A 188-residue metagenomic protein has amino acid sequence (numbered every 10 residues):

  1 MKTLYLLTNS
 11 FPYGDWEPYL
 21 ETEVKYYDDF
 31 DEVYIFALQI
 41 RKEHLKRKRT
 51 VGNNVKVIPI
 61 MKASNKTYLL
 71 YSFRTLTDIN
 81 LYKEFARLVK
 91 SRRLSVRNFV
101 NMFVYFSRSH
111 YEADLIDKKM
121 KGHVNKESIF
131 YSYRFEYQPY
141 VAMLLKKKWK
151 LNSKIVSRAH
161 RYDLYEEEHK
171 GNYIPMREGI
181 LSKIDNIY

Functional and structural regions predicted by a protein language model:
M1-K66, S182: N-terminal subdomain of nucleotide-sugar transferases
T3, S128-I129, K154: Structural motif
S10-G14, E136-P139, K148, S153-G171: A short, histidine- and acid-enriched strand-loop-helix "catalytic/donor-clamping" loop that lines the nucleotide-sugar
E21-Y26, N125, H169-N186: Membrane-proximal helix-turn-helix segments that form the acceptor-binding/catalytic region of lipid-linked
Y34-I35, Y131, K183-Y188: A short beta-strand/loop micro-motif in the catalytic core of glycosyltransferases that engages the nucleotide-sugar
H44-S107: A conserved catalytic-core segment of Leloir-type glycosyltransferases
K56-I58, K154-S157, M176-Y188: Donor nucleotide-sugar binding/catalytic pocket of nucleotide-sugar-dependent glycosyltransferases
V100-S109, A113-Q138: Short N-terminal targeting/anchoring amphipathic segment
